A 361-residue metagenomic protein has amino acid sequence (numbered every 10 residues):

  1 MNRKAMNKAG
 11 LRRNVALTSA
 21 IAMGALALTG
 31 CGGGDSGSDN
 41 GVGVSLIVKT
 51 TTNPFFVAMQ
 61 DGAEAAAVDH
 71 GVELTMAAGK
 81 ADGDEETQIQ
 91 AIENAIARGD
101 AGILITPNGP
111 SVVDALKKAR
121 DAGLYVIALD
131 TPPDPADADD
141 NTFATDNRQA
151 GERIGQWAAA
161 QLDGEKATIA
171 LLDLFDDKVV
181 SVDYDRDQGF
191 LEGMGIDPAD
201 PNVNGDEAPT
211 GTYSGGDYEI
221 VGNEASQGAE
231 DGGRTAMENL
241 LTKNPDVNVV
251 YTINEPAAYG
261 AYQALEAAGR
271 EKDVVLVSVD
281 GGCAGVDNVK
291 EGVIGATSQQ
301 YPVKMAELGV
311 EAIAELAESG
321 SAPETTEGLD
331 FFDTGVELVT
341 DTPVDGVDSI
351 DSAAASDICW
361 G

Functional and structural regions predicted by a protein language model:
N2-N14, C31-G361: A residue-level marker of the well-folded mature domains of exported/periplasmic proteins
R12-M23: Sec-dependent signal peptide hydrophobic core
A25-G30: C-terminal motif of bacterial Sec signal peptides marking the signal peptidase cleavage site
